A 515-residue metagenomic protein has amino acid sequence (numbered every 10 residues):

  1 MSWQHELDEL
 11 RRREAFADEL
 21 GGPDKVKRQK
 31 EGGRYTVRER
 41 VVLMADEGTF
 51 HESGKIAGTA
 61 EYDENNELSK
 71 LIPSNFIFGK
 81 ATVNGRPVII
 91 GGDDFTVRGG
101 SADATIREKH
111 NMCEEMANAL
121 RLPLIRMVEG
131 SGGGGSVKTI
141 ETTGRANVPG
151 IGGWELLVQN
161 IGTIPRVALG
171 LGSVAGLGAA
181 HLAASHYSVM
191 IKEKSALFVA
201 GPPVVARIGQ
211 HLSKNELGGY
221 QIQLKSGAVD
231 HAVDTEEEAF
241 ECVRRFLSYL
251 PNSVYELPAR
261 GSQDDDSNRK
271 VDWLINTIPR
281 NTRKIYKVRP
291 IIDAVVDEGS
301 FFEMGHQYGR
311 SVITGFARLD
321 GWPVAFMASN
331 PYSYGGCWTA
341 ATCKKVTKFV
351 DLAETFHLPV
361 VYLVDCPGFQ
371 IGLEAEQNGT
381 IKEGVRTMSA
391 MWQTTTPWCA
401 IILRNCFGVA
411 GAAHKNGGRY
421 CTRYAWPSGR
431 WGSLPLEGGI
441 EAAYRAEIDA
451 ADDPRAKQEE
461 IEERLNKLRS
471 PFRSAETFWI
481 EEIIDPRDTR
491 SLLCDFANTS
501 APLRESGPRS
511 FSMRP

Functional and structural regions predicted by a protein language model:
M1-P515: Ligand-binding clefts of soluble mixed alpha/beta catalytic domains
